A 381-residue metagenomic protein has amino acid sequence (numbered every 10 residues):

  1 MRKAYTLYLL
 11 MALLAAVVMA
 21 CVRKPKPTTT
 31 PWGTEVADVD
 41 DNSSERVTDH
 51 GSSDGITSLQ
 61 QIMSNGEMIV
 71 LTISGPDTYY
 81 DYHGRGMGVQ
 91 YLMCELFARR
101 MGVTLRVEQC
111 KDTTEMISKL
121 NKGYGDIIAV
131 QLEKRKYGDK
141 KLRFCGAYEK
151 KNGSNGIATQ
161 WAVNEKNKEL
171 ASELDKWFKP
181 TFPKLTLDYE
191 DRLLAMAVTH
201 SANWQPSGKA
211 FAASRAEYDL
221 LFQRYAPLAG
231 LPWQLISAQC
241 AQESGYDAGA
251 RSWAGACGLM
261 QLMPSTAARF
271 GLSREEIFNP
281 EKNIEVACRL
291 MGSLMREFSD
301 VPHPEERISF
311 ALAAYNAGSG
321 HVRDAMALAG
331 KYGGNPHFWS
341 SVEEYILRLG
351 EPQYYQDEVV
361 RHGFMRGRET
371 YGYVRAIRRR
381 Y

Functional and structural regions predicted by a protein language model:
V22-P25: Bacterial signal peptide processing site
P27-Q131, L174: Extracytoplasmic small-molecule ligand-binding "clamshell" domains of the periplasmic binding protein/Venus flytrap
S44-R46, K176-A213, Y381: Ligand-binding clefts/hinges and TM-proximal coupling segments of bilobed small-molecule sensing domains
T114, S118-N121, I128-R143, R323-D324 (+1 more regions): A ligand-binding cleft/hinge motif common to bilobed small-molecule-binding domains
N155-A171: A bilobed periplasmic-binding-protein/Venus flytrap-type ligand-binding module shared by bacterial periplasmic
V163, E306-R380: Catalytic and substrate-binding regions of cell-wall glycan-acting enzymes that process beta-1,4-linked
A197-Y246, E281-I284, S299-P302: Export/targeting segments at the very N-terminus of extracytoplasmic proteins
G249-E275, K282-S293, I377: Substrate-binding/active-site groove segments that recognize and process beta-1,4-linked N-acetyl-hexosamine
